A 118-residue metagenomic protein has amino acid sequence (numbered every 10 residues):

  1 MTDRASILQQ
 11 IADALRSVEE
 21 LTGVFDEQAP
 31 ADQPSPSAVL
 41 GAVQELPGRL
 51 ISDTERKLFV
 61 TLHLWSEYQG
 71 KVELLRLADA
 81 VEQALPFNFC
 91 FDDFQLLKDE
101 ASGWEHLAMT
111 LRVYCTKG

Functional and structural regions predicted by a protein language model:
M1-Q28, A42-G118: Charged, amphipathic alpha-helical segments and their flanking helix caps
P36-A42: Low-complexity, acidic Ser/Thr/Pro/Gly-rich terminal tails and inter-domain linkers that flank the onset of structured
